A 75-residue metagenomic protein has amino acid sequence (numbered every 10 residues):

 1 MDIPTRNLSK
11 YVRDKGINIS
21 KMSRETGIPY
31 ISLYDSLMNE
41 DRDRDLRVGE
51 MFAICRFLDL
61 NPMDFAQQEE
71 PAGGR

Functional and structural regions predicted by a protein language model:
M1-K21: A short, Lys/Arg-rich alpha-helix, primarily the initiator
K10, D35-S36, R56, M63-R75: Short, charged recognition helix plus adjacent turn of helix-turn-helix-like nucleic-acid-binding domains
R13, G27, M38-N39, E70: Residue-level detection of the helix-turn-helix DNA-binding "recognition helix"
N18, P29-Y30, R47, N61: Short coil turns linking two alpha-helices in DNA-binding domains
K21, S32, D64: Residues in the helix-turn-helix
M22-S23, I54: Short alpha-helical "recognition helix" segments of helix-turn-helix
I28-R44: Recognition helix of helix-turn-helix/homeodomain-like DNA-binding domains that insert into the DNA major groove
D41-A53: Short, basic-rich loop-to-helix N-cap that marks the start of a DNA-contacting helix
